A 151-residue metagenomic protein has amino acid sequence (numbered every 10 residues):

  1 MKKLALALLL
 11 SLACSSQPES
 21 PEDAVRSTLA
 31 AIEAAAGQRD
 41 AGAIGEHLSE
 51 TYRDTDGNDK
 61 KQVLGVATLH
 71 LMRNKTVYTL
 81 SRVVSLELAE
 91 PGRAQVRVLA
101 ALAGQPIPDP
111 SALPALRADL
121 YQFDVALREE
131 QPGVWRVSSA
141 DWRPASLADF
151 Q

Functional and structural regions predicted by a protein language model:
M1-A7: Sec-dependent signal peptide recognition, specifically the positively charged N-region followed immediately by
A7-S15: Hydrophobic h-region of N-terminal signal peptides that target proteins for export in Gram-negative bacteria
C14-H47: Short, low-complexity N-terminal intrinsically disordered segments enriched in polar/charged residues
Q17, L86, S111-A115: Outer-membrane beta-barrel proteins
P18-V25, G37, D56-K60, L116-L120: Solvent-exposed, acidic/flexible segments
G45-Q95, L99-A103: Short solvent-exposed beta->alpha transition segments
P91-Q151: Exposed beta-sheet edge and beta->alpha loop/turn motif
